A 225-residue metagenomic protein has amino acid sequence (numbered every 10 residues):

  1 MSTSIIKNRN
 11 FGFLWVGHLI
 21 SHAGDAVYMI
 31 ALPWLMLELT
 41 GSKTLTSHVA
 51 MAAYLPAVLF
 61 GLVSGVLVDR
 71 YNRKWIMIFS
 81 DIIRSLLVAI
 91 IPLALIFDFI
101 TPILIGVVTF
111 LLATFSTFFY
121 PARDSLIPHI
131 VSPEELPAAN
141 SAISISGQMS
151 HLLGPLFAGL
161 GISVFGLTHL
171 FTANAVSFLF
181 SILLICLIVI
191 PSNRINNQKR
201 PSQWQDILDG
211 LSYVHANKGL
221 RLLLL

Functional and structural regions predicted by a protein language model:
M1-L225: Alpha-helical transmembrane-bundle signature of multi-pass membrane transport and export proteins
